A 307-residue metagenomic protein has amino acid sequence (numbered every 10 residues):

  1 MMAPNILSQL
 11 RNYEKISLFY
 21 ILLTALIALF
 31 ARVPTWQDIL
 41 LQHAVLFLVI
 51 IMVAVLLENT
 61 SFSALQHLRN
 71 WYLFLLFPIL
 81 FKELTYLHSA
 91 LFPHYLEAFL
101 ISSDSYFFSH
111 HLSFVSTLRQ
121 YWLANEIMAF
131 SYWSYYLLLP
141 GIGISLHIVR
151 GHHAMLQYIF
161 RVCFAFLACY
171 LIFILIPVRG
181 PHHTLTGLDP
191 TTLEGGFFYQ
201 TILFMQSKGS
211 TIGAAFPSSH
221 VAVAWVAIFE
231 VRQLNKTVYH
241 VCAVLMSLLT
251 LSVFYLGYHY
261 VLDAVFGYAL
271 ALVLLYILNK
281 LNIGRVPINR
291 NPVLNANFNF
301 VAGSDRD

Functional and structural regions predicted by a protein language model:
M2-L46, A64-L139: N-terminal transmembrane-helix/juxtamembrane module of multi-pass inner/ER membrane proteins
I21-F30, F77-L80, F166-I174, M246-Y255: Aromatic-anchored segments of alpha-helical transmembrane domains
R69-F74, P140-L175, C242: Interfacial segments of alpha-helical transmembrane regions
E83-A98, V162-T191: Transmembrane alpha-helix/helix-exit interface in multi-pass inner-membrane proteins
A124-L139, T211-E230, V265: Membrane-interface loop-to-helix entry segments
G141-I148, V221-Y239, A269-L278: Membrane-interfacial alpha-helical segments at the cytosolic side of multi-pass membrane proteins
L171-L234: Membrane-interfacial catalytic/cofactor-binding modules of polytopic membrane enzymes
A215, L248-L274: Interfacial helix-loop-helix junctions of multi-pass membrane proteins
